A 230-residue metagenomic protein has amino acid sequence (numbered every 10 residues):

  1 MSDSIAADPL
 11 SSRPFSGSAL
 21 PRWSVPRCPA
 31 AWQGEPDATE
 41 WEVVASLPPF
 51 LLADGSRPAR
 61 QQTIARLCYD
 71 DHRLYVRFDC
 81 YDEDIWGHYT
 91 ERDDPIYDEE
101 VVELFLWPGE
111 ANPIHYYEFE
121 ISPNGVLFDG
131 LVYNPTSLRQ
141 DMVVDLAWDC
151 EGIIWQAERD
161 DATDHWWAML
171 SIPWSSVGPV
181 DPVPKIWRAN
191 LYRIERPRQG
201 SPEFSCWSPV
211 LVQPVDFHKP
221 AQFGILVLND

Functional and structural regions predicted by a protein language model:
S2-D230: Structural preference for beta-rich elements and adjacent junctions enriched in aromatics
